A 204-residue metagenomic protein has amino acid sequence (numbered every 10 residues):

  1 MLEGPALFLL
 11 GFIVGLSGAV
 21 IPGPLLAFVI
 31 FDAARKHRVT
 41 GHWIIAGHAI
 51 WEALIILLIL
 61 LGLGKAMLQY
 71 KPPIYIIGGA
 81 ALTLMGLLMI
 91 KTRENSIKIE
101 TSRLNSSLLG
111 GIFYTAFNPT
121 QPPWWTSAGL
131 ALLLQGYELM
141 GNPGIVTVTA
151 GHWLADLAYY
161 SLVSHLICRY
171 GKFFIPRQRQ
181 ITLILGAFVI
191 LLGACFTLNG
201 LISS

Functional and structural regions predicted by a protein language model:
L2-Q69, S127-V148: Juxtamembrane transmembrane-helix termini in multi-pass membrane transport proteins
L9-V14, A80, G110-F113, G151-H152: Short alpha-helical transmembrane interface motifs in multi-pass membrane proteins
L25-L26, W51-G62, M85, Q121-W125 (+2 more regions): Alpha-helical transmembrane segments and their lipid-water interface positions in multi-pass membrane proteins
W51-E52, N105-P119, T182-L191: Small-residue-rich segments of transmembrane alpha-helices in multi-pass membrane proteins, especially helix faces
L58-L60, F117-S127, V189-I202: Hydrophobic alpha-helical transmembrane segments in multi-pass integral membrane proteins
L68-I97, H152-Y160, F173-S204: Selective transmembrane alpha-helices of multi-pass membrane proteins
R93-G110: Cytosolic-biased juxtamembrane loops and peripheral soluble domains of multi-pass membrane proteins
